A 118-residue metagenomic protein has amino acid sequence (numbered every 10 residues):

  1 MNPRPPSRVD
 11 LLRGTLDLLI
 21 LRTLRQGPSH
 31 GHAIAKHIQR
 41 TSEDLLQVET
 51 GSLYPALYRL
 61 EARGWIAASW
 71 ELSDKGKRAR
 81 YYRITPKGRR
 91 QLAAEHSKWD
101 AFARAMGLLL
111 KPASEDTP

Functional and structural regions predicted by a protein language model:
M1-N2, R89-P118: Amphipathic alpha-helical dimerization/coiled-coil segments that flank or bridge DNA-binding/regulatory modules
M1-V9: Short, Lys/Arg-enriched N-terminal segment that forms or immediately precedes the first helix of a structured domain
R8-S52: N-terminal helix-turn-helix DNA-binding core of bacterial DNA-binding proteins
T15, L19, A79, R83 (+1 more regions): Amphipathic alpha-helical recognition patches that constitute DNA-binding helices
R22, K36, Y58, A93 (+1 more regions): A cross-family signal for key residues in well-ordered alpha-helices that form functional helical elements
L53-L60: Basic amphipathic alpha-helical segments that dock to polyanions
E61-K77, R83: Beta-hairpin "wing" of winged helix-turn-helix
K75-H96: Basic, amphipathic "hinge/linker" alpha-helix immediately C-terminal to the N-terminal HTH DNA-binding motif
